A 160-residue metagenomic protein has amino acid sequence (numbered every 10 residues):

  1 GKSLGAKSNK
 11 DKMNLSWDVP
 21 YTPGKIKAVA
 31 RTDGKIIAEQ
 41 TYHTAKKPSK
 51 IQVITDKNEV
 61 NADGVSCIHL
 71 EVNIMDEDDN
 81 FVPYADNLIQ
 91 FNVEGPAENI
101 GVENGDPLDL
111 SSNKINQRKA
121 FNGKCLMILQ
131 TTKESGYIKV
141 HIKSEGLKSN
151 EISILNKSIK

Functional and structural regions predicted by a protein language model:
G1-L4, R31-D33, E77, V93-N99 (+1 more regions): Change "in extracellular beta-sheet-rich domains … of secreted and cell-surface proteins" to "in beta-sheet-rich domains
L4-D11: Short beta-strand segments within Ig-like beta-sandwich modules, predominantly Fibronectin type-III
L15-Y21, S112-K133: Short, hydrophobic beta-strand segments
V29, V65-P83, I89, I138-I142: Beta-strand-rich structural segments
G34-K46, K148-S158: Edge beta-strands of extracellular beta-sandwich domains
A45-D63: Low-complexity, acidic Ser/Thr/Pro/Gly-rich terminal tails and inter-domain linkers that flank the onset of structured
S49-V53, Q90-D109, K160: Short aromatic-acidic-glycine turn motif
